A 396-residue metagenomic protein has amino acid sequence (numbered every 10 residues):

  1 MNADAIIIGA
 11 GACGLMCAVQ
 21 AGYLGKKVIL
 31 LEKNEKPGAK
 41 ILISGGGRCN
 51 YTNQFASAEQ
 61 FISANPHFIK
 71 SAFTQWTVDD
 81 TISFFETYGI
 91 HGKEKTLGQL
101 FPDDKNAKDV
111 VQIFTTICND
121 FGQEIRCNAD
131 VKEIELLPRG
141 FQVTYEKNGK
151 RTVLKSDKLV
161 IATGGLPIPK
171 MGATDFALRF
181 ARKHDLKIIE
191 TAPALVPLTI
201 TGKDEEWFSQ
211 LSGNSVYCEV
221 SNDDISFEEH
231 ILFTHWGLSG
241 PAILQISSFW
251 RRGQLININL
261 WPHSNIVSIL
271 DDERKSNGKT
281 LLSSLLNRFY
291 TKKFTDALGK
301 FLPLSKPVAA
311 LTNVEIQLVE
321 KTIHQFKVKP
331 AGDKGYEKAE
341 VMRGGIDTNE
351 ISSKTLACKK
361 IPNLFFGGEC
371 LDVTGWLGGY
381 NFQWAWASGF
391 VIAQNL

Functional and structural regions predicted by a protein language model:
A3-L30, I392-L396: N-terminal Rossmann-like FAD-binding beta1-loop-alpha1 element of flavoenzymes
I6-I8, L31, V131, L154-K170 (+3 more regions): Short hydrophobic core segments
G22-G46: Glycine-rich FAD pyrophosphate-binding loop
E35-P37, L42-I43, Y51-A58, H91 (+2 more regions): An anion/pyrophosphate-binding glycine-rich loop and adjacent beta-alpha core in soluble alpha-beta enzymes
G46-E94: Glycine-rich active-site loop/strand segments that organize a redox cofactor
Q75-K158: Feature captures the FAD/FMN-dependent oxidoreductase FAD-binding
R126-C127, A297-T374: A glycine-rich dinucleotide-binding beta-alpha-beta segment and adjacent secondary-structure elements that constitute
K158-G202: Glycine-rich loop(s) and the adjacent beta-strand/alpha-helix scaffold that form part
